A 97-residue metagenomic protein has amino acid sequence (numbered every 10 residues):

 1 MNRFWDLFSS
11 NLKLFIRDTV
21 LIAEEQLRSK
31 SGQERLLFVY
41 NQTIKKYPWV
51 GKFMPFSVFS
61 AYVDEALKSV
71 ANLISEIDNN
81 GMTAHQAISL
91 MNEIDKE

Functional and structural regions predicted by a protein language model:
M1-E97: Cationic, hydrophobic amphipathic alpha-helical membrane-interacting segments
